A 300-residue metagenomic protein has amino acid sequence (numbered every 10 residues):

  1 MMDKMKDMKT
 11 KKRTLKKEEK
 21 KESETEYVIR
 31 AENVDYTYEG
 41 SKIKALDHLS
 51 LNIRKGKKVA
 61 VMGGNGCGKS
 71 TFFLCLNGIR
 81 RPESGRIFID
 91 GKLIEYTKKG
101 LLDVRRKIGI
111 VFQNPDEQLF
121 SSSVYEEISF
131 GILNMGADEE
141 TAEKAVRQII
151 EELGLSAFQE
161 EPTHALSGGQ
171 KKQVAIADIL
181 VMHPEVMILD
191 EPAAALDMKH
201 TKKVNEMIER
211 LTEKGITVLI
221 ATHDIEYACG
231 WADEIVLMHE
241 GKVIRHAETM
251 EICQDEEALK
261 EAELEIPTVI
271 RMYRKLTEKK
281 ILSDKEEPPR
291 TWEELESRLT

Functional and structural regions predicted by a protein language model:
K16-V28, D35-H48, T97-G100: A short, flexible loop at the N-terminus of ABC-type nucleotide-binding domains that lies
N77: Helix-to-loop junction immediately C-terminal to a conserved catalytic motif
R86-D103: ABC ATPase NBD Q-loop/coupling interface
E140-F158: Conserved ABC ATPase "signature" region
P162-L166, Q170: Conserved ABC ATPase signature
M187-D190: Catalytic Walker B motif of ABC-type/P-loop ATPase nucleotide-binding domains
E240-G241: Conserved ABC ATPase "signature" C-loop
